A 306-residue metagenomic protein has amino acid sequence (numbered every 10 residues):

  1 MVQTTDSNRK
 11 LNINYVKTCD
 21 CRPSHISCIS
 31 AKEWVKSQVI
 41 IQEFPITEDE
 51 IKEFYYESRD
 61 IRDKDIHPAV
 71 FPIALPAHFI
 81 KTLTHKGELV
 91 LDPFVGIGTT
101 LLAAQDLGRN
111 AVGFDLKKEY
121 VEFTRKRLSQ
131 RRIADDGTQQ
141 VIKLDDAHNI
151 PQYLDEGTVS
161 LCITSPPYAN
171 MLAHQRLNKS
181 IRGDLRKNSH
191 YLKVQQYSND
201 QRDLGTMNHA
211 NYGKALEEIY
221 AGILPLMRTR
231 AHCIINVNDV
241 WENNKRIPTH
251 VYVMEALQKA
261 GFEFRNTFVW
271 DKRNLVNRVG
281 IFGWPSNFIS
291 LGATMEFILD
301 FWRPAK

Functional and structural regions predicted by a protein language model:
M1-K306: Class I S-adenosyl-L-methionine-dependent methyltransferase catalytic core
